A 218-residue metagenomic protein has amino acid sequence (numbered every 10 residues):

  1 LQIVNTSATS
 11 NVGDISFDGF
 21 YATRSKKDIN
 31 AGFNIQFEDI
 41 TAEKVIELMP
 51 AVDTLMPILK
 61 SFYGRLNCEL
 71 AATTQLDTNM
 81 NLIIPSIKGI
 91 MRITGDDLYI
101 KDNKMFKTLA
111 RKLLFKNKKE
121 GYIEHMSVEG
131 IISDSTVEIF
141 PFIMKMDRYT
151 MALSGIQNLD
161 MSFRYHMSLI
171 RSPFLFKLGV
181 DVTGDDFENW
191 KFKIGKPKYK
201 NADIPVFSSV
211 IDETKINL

Functional and structural regions predicted by a protein language model:
L1-T6, S10-H125, I132, S154-L218: Membrane-proximal interfacial segments on either side of biological membranes
I132-R148, A152-S154, N158-D160: Extended serine/threonine-enriched, polar tracts that run as long, contiguous segments within proteins
